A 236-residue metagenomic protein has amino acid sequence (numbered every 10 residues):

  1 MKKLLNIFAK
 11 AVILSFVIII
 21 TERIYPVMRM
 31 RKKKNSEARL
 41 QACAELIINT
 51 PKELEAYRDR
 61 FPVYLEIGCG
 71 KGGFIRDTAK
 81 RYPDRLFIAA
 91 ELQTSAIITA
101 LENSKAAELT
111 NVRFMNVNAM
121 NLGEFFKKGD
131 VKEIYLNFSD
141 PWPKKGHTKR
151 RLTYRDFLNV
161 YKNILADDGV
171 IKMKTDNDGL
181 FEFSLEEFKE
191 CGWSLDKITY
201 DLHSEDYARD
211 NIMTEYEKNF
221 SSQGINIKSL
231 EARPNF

Functional and structural regions predicted by a protein language model:
F16-V63, G73-K80: S-adenosyl-L-methionine
G68-G70: Class I SAM-dependent methyltransferase "Motif I" SAM/SAH-binding loop
Q93: Conserved SAM/SAH-binding beta-strand->alpha-helix loop
I97-I98, F181: Short alpha-helix immediately C-terminal to the canonical SAM-binding loop
E102-K128: S-adenosyl-L-methionine
T153-D167: A short glycine-rich, Lys/Arg-flanked "PGG" loop and its adjoining helix->strand segment in the class I
D168-T175: Conserved beta-strand signature within the Rossmann-like core of class I S-adenosyl-L-methionine
E186, C191-F236: Class I S-adenosyl-L-methionine
